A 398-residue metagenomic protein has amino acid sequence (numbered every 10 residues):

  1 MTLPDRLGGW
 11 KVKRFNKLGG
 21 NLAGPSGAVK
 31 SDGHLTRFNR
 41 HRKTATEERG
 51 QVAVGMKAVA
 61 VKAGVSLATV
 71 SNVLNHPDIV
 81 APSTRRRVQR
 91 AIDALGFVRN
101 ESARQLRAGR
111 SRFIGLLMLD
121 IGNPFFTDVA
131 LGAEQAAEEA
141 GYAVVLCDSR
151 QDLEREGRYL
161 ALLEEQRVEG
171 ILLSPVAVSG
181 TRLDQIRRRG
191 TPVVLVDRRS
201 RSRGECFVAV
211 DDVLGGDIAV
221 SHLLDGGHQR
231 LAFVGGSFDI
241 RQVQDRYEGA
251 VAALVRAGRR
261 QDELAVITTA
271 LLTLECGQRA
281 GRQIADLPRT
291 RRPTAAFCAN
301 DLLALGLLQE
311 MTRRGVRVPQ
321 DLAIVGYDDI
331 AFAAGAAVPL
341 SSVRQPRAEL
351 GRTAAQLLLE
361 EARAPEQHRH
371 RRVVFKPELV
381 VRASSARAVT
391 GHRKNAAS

Functional and structural regions predicted by a protein language model:
L7-F113, H392-S398: N-terminal helix-turn-helix DNA-binding module of bacterial transcription factors
K13-N16, A23, A28, G157-L214: Short beta-strand-centered segments that line the small-molecule binding cleft or hinge of alpha/beta clamshell
A28, R282-S398: Flexible loop/turn connectors
L67-N72, L106-G122, H222, R230-S237: Short beta-strand segments enriched in small/hydrophobic residues
P82, F97-G170, E248-V251: Amphipathic helical "hinge" segments at domain boundaries
E101, M118-D128, L146-R155, T181 (+7 more regions): Hinge/beta->alpha junction and helix N-cap segments in small-molecule ligand-binding domains
R167-P175, A232-G235, I267, R289-N300 (+1 more regions): Periplasmic-binding protein-like
Q229-L231, Q261-A265, R317-I324: Short acidic capping loops at alpha-helix termini that bridge into adjacent secondary structure
